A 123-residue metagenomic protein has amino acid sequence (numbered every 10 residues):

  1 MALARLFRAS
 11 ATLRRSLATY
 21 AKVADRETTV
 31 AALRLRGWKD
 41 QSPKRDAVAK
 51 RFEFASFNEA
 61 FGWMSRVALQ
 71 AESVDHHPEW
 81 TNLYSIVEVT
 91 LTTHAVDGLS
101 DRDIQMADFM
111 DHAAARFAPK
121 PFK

Functional and structural regions predicted by a protein language model:
M1-Y20: N-terminal mitochondrial targeting presequence
D25-R45: Short aromatic-glycine-(Arg/Gly/Cys) micro-motifs in beta-strand/loop hairpins
W38, R66-P78, A114-R116: Short arginine-rich
A47-A55: Short, well-ordered beta-strand elements within core beta-sheets of diverse protein domains
N58-S65: Short amphipathic alpha-helices within nucleic acid-binding modules
S65-R66, D108: Solvent-exposed alpha-helix faces
V74-E88: Amphipathic, hydrophobic secondary-structure cores in small proteins
T92-F117: C-terminal structural segments of small proteins and small subunits
